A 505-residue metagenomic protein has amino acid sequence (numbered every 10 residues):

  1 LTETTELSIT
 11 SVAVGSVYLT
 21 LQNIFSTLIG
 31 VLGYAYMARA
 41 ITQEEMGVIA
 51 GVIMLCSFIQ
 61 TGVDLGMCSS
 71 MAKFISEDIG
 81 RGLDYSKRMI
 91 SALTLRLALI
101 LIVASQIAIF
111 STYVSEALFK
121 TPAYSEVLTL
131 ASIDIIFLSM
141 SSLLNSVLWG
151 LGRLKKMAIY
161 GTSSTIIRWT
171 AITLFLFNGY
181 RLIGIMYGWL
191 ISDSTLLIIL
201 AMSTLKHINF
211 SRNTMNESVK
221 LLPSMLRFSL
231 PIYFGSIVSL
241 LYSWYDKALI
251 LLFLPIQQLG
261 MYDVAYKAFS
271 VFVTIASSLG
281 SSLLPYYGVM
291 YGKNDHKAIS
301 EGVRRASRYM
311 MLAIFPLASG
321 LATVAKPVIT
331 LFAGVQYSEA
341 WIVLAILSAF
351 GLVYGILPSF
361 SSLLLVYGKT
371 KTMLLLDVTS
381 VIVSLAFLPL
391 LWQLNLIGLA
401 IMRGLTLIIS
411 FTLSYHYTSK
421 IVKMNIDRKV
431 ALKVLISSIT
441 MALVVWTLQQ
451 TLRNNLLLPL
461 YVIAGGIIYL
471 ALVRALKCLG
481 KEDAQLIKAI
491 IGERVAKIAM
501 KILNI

Functional and structural regions predicted by a protein language model:
L1-G30, L83-S91, S125, K155 (+4 more regions): N-terminal membrane topogenesis motif
L1-V12, L182-M186, L200-S243, S282 (+4 more regions): Interhelical loop/hinge segments that connect adjacent transmembrane helices in multipass membrane
T2-E6, W446-I505: Membrane-proximal transmembrane or re-entrant/amphipathic helices at the cytosolic face
S8-S69, I100-A108, I135, W169 (+3 more regions): Signature of the first transmembrane helix
V14-V31, S164, G188-L200, T204 (+7 more regions): Transmembrane helical elements of multi-pass membrane transporters/channels
Y34-A35, D64-G80, G150, I208-F210 (+4 more regions): Helix-loop junctions and terminal segments of transmembrane helices in multi-pass membrane transport/translocation
S125, T129, A158-H207, F228 (+5 more regions): Hydrophobic alpha-helical transmembrane segments
I136-S163, I183, I346-S380: Membrane-interface junctions at transmembrane-helix termini in multi-pass inner-membrane proteins
